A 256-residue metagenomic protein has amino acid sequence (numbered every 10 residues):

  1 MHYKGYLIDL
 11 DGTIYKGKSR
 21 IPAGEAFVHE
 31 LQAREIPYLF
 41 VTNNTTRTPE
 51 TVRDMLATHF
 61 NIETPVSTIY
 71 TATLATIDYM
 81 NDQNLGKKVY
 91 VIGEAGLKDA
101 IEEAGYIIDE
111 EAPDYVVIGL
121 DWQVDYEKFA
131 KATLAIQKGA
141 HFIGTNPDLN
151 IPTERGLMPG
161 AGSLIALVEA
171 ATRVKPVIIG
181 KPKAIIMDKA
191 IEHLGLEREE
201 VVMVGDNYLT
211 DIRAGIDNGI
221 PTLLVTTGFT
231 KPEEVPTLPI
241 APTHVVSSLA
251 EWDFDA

Functional and structural regions predicted by a protein language model:
M1-I8, Y15-A33, R47-E50, D54-Y70 (+1 more regions): Asp-based, Mg2+/Mn2+-dependent phosphohydrolase catalytic module
N44: Conserved phosphate/oxyanion-binding catalytic-loop motifs
